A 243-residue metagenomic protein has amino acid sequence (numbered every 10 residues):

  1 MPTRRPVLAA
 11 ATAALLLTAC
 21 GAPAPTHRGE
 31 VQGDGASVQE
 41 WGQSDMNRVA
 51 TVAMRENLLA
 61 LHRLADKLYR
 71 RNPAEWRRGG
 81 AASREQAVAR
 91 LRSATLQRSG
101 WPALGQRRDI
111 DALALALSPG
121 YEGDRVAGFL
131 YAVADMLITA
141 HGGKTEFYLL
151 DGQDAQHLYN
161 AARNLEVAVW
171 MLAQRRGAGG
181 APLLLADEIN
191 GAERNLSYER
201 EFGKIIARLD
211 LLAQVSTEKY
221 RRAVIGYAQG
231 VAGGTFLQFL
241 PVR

Functional and structural regions predicted by a protein language model:
M1-A11: N-terminal secretory signal peptides and thylakoid transit peptides that target proteins across membranes
P2-T3, T26, P241: Intrinsically disordered, low-complexity sequence elements enriched in Ser/Thr/Gly/Pro
A11-T12, A228: Enrichment for repetitive, rod-forming helical segments
L16-A19: C-terminal motif of bacterial Sec signal peptides marking the signal peptidase cleavage site
G21-V126: N-terminal Sec/ER secretory leader and immediately downstream segment of secreted/extracellular precursors
R77-Y227, V231: Mature extracellular/secreted ectodomains of secretory-pathway proteins
G226-R243: Short, low-complexity, Pro/Ser/Thr/Gly-rich segments in the mature regions of secreted, periplasmic
